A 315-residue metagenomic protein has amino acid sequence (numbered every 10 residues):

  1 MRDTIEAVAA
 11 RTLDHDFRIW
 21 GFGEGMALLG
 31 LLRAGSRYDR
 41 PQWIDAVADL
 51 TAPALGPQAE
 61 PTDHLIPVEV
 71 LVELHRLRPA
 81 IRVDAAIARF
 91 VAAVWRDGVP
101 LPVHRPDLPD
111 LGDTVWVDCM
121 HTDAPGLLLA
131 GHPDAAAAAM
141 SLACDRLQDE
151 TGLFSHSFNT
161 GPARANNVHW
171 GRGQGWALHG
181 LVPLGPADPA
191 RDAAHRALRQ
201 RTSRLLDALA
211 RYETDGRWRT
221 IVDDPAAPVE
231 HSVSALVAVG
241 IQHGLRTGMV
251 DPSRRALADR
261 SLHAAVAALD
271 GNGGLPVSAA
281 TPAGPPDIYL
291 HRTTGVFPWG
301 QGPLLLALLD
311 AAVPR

Functional and structural regions predicted by a protein language model:
M1-G25, L32-R33, R37, D49 (+3 more regions): CBM-like carbohydrate-recognition segments
I19, V115, A135, N166-A177 (+3 more regions): Short, contiguous, pocket-lining structural segments that sit at or immediately flank catalytic/ligand-binding sites
R33, P53, R89, A93 (+8 more regions): Alpha-helical scaffold segments in carbohydrate-active enzymes
G35, H75, G131, L178 (+4 more regions): Alpha-solenoid repeat junctions
Q42-A46, R82, A86, A135 (+4 more regions): Alpha-helical positions within canonical tetratricopeptide repeat
T51, V103-D110, S157-P162, R217-A226 (+1 more regions): Short linear capping/connector segments at secondary-structure termini
L55-T160, N167-H169: Extended ligand-binding groove/face enriched in aromatic
L178-D223: Oxyanion-binding "anion nests"
